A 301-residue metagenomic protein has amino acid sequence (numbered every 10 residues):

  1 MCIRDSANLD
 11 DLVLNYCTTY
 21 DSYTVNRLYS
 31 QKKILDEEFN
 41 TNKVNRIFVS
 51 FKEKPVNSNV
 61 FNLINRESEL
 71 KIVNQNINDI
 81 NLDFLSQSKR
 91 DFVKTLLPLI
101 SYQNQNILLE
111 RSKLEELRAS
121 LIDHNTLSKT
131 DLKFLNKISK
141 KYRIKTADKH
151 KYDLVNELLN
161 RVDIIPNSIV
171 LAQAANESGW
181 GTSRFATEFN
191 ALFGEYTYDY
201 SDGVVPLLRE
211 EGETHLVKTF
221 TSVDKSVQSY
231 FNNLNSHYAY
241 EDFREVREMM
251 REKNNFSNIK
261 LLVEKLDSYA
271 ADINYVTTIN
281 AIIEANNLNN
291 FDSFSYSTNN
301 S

Functional and structural regions predicted by a protein language model:
R4-A172, N176-S301: Catalytic cores of secreted/periplasmic lytic hydrolases that degrade extracellular macromolecules
